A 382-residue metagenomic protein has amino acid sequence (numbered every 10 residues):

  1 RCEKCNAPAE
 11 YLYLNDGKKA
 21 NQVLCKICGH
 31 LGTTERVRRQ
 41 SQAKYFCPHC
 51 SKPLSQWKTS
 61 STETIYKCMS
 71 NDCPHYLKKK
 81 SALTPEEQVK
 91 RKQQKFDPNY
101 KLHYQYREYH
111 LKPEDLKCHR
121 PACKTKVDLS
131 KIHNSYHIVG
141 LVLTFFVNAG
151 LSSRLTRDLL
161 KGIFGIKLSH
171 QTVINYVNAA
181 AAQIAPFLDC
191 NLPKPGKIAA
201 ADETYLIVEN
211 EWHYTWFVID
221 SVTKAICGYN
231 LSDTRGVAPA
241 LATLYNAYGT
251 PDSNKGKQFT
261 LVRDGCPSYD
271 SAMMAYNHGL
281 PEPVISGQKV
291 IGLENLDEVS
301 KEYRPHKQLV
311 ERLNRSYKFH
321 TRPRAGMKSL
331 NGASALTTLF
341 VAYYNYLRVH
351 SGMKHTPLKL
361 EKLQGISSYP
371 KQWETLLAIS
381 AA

Functional and structural regions predicted by a protein language model:
K4, C28-I198, E203-E209: Short, positively charged, Gly/Tyr-enriched micro-motifs that form contact patches at catalytic or ligand/partner
N178-A179, Y229-N254: Active-site beta-loop-alpha junctions of metal-dependent nucleic acid enzymes, especially the RNase H-like/DDE
V208-Y214, S221, A225: Short, flexible loop/turn motifs enriched in small residues
K255-D270, I291, K359: Acidic/histidine-rich, metal-coordinating catalytic segments
L280-Q308: RNase H-like polynucleotidyl transferase catalytic core
E298-E302, H306-S329: Active-site proximal helix-loop segment of RNase H-like, two-metal nucleases, encompassing DDE(D)
P323-A382: C-terminal domain-tail junction helix/linker
